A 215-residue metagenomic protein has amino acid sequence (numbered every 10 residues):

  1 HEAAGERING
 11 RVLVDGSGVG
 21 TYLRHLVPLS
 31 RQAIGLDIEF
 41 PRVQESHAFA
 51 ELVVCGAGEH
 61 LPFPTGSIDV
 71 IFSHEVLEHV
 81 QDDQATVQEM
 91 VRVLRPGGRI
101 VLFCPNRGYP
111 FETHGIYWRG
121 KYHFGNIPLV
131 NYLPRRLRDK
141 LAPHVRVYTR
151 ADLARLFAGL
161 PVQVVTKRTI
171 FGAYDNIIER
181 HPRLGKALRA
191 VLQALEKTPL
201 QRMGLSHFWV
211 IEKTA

Functional and structural regions predicted by a protein language model:
H1-T113, F208-K213: Conserved SAM-binding loop
Q81-E89, R99-V210: S-adenosyl-L-methionine-dependent methyltransferase catalytic module, highlighting the catalytic core
